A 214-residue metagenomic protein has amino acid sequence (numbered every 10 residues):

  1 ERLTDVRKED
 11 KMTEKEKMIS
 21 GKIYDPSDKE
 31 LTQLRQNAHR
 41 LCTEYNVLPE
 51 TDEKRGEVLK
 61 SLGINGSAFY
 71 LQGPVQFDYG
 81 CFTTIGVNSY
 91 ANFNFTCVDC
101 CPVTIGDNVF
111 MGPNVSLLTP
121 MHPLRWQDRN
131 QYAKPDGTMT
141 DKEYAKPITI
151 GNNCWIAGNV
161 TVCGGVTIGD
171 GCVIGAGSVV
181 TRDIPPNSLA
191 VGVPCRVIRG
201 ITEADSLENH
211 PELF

Functional and structural regions predicted by a protein language model:
E1-S67, L124-Q127, C195-F214: Terminal amphipathic alpha-helical/low-complexity segments used for targeting or macromolecular assembly
K15-E16, S61, T140, K146-P147 (+1 more regions): Short secondary-structure boundary/capping segments
L59, L71-F77: Arg/Lys-rich RNA-binding interfaces used to dock onto structured RNA substrates
S61, T83-I85, I184: Short, T/G/N/S-enriched strand-turn elements that build extracellular solenoid repeat scaffolds
S67, D107, N152, D170-G171 (+1 more regions): Short acidic capping loops at alpha-helix termini that bridge into adjacent secondary structure
V75-I85, Y90-V166, V193-P194, G200-H210: Flexible, glycine/small-residue-enriched loop-and-beta-strand segment within the central core of proteins
V162-V191, C195: C-terminal/domain-terminus segments
